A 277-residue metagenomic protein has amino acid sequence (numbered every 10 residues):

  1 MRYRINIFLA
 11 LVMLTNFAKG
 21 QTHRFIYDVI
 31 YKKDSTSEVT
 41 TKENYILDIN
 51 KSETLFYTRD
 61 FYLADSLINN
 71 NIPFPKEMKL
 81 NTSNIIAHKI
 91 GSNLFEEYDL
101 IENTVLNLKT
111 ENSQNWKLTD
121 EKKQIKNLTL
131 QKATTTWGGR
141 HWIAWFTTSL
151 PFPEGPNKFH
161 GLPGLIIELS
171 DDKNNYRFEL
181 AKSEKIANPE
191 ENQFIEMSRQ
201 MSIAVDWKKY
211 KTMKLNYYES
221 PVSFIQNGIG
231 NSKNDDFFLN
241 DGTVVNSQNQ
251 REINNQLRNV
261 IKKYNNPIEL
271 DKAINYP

Functional and structural regions predicted by a protein language model:
M1-F25, P277: Bacterial Sec-dependent N-terminal signal peptides
K19-K122, T129, W142-I143, N174-P277: Extracellular or lumenal secretory-pathway regions
K123-I125, T129-E184: Glycine- and acidic-residue-rich phosphate-binding/metal-coordinating active-site segment common to enzymes that handle
